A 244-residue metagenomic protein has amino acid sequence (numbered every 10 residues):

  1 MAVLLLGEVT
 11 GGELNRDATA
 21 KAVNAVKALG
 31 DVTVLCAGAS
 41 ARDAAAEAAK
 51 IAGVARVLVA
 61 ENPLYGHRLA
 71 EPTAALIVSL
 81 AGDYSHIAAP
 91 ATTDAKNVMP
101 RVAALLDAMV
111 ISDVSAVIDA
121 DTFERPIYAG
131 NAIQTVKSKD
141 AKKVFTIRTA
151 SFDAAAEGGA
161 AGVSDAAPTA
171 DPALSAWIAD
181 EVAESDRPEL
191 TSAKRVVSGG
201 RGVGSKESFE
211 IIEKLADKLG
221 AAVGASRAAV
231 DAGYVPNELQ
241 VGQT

Functional and structural regions predicted by a protein language model:
M1-T244: N-terminal glycine-rich FAD/FM-binding segment characteristic of electron-transfer flavoproteins
